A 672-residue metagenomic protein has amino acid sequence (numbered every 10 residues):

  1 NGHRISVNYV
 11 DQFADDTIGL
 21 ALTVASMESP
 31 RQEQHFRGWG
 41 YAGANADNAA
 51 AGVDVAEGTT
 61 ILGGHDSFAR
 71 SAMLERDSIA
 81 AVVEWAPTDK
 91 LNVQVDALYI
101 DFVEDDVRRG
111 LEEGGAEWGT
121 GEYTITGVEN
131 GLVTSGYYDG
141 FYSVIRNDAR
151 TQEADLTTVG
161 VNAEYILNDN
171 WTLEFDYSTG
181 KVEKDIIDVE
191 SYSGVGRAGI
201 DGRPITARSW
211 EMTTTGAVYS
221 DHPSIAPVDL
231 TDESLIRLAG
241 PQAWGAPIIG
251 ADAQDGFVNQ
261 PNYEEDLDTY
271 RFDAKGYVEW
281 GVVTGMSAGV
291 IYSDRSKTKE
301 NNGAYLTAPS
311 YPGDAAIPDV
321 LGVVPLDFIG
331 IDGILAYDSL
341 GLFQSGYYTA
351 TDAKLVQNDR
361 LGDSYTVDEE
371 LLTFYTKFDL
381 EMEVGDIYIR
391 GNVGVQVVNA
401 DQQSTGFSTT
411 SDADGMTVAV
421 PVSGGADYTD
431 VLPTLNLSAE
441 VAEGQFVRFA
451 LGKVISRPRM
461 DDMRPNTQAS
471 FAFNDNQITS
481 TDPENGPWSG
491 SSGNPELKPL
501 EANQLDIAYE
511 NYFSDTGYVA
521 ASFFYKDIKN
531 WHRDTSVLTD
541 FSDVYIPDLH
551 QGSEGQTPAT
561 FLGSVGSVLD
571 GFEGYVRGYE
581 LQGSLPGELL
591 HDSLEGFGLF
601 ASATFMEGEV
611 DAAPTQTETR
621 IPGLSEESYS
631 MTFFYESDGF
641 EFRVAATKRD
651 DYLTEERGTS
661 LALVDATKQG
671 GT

Functional and structural regions predicted by a protein language model:
N1-A51, L62-G63, S71-D77, L91 (+1 more regions): Outer-membrane beta-barrel translocator/receptor signature
N1-R4, N8, A56-A86, Y138-G160 (+8 more regions): Outer-membrane beta-barrel proteins
A14-I18, K90, D169-T172, Y219 (+6 more regions): Short loop/turn motifs that connect adjacent beta-strands in outer-membrane beta-barrel proteins
S26-P30, Y99-V103, E113, T179-E183 (+13 more regions): Transmembrane beta-strands of outer-membrane beta-barrel pores
D47, E57, G63-S71, A86 (+9 more regions): Signature of Gram-negative outer-membrane beta-barrel scaffolds
A49-T60, T124-F141, R203-Q254, E300-D363 (+2 more regions): Flexible glycine-rich, low-complexity coil/linker segments exposed to the extracellular/periplasmic environment
I145-L156, D363-E369, I455-I528, Q551 (+2 more regions): Outer-membrane beta-barrel signature, preferentially recognizing the C-terminal barrel domain of Gram-negative
F524-I528, H532, V544-R657: Gram-negative outer-membrane beta-barrel transporters
